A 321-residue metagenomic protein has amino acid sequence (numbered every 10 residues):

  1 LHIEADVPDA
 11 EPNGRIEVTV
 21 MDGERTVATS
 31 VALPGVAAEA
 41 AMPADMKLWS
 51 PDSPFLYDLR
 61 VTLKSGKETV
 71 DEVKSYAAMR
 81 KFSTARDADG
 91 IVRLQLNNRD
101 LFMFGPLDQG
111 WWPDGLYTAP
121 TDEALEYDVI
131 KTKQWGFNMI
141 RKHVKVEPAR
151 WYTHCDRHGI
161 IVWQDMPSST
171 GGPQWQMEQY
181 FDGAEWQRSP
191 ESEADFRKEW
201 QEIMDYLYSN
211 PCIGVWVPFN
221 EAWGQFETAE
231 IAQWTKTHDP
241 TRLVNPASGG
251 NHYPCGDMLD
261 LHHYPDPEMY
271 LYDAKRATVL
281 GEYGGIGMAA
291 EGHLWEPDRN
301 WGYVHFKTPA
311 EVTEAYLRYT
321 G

Functional and structural regions predicted by a protein language model:
L1-H154, H158-V162, E199, G214-V215 (+2 more regions): Secreted/periplasmic carbohydrate-active enzymes, especially glycoside hydrolases
V129-K131, M139-G321: Substrate-binding/catalytic cleft of secreted carbohydrate-active enzymes, primarily glycoside hydrolases
